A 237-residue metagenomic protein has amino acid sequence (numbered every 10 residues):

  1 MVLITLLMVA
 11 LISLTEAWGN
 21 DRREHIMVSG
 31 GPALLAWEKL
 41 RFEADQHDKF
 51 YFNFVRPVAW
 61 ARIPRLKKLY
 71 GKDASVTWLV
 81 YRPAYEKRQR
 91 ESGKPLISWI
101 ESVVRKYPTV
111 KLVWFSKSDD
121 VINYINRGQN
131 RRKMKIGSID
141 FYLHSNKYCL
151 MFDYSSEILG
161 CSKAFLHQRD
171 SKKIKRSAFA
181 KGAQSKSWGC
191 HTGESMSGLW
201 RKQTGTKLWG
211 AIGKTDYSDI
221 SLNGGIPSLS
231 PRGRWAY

Functional and structural regions predicted by a protein language model:
V2-S13: Bacterial N-terminal signal peptides
W18-V121: A domain-level signal for caspase-like cysteine endopeptidase catalytic cores and their zymogen-processing architecture
W37-L40, R88-I97, I125, C149-S155 (+2 more regions): A short acidic (Asp/Glu
A59-Y70, N123-R132, L166-A178: Short, basic/hydrophobic alpha-helical segments
D73-S75, R132-I136: Local beta-strand N-terminus motif with an aromatic residue
Q129, I136-I220: Catalytic cores of nucleophile-dependent amide-cleaving enzymes
G210-Y237: Caspase-like cysteine protease fold
